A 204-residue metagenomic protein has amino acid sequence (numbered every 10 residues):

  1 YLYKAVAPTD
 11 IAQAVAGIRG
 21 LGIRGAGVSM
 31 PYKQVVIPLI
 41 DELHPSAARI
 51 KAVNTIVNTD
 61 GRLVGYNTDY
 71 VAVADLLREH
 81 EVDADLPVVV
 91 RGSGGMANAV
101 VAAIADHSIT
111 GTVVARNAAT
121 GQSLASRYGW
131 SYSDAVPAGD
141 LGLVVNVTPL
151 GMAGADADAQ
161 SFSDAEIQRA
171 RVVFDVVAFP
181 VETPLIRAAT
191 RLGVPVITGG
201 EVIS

Functional and structural regions predicted by a protein language model:
Y1-H80: Phosphate/diphosphate ligand-binding glycine-rich loop within oxidoreductases
K4, T112, I197: Conserved beta-strand positions in the Rossmann-like core of class I SAM-dependent methyltransferases
R24, V28-I37, G95-M96, P149-M152 (+1 more regions): Short glycine-rich anion-binding loops that position phosphate/pyrophosphate groups of nucleotides and phosphorylated
N67-Y70, L86-A105, A115: Glycine-rich adenosine-cofactor-binding loop
E81-P87, R169: Short helix-loop-beta connector
D106-T110, L192-P195: Conserved S-adenosyl-L-methionine
H107-Y128: NAD(P)-binding Rossmann-fold cofactor-contacting core
R127-T198: Rossmann-like adenosine-cofactor binding region
